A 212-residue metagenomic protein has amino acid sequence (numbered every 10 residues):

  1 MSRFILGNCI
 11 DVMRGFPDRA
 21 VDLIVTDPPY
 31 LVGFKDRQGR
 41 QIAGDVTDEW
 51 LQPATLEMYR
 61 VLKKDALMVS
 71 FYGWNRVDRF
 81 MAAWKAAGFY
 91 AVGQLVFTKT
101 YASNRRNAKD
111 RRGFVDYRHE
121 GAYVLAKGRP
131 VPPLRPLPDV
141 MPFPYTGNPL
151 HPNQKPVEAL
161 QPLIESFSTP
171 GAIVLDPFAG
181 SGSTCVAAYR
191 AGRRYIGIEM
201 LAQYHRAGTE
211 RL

Functional and structural regions predicted by a protein language model:
M1-R206: Core catalytic lobe of class I
T209-L212: Short, conserved SAM-binding/catalytic segment of Class I S-adenosyl-L-methionine-dependent methyltransferases
